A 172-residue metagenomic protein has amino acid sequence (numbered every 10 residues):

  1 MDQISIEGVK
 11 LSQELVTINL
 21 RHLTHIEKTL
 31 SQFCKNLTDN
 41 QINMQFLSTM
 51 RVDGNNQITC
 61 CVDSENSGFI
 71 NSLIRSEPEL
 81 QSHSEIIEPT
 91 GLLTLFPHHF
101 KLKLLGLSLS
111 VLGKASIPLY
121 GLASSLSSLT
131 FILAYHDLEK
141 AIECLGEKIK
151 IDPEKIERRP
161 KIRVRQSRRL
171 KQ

Functional and structural regions predicted by a protein language model:
M1-Q172: A conserved regulatory-domain signal marking ACT and ACT-like small-molecule sensing domains and adjacent regulatory
